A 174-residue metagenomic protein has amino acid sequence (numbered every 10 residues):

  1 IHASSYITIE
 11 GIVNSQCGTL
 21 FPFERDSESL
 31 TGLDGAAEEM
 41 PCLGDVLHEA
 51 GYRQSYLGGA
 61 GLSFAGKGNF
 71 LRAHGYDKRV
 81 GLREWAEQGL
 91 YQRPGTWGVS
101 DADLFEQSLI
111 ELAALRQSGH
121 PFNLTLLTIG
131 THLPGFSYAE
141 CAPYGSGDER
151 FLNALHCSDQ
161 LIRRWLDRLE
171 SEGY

Functional and structural regions predicted by a protein language model:
I1-Y174: Solvent-exposed soluble domains appended to multi-pass membrane proteins
